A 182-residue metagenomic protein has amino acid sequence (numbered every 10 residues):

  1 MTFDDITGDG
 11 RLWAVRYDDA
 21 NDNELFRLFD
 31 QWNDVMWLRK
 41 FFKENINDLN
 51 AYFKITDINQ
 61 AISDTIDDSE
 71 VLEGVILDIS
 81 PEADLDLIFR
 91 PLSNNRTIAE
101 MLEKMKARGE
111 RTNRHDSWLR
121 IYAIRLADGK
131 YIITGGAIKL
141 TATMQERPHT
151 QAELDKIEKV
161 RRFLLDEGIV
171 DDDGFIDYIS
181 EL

Functional and structural regions predicted by a protein language model:
M1-I76, A83-G109, I169, F175-I176 (+1 more regions): An acidic, glycine-rich, mixed-charge low-complexity segment common to nucleic-acid enzymes
A20, I138-K139: Residue-level signature for short turns and capping positions that connect secondary-structure elements
P81, D128-G129, D166: Alpha-helix capping at helix-to-loop junctions
R111-N113: Short Gly/Pro-enriched turn/cap motifs at secondary-structure boundaries
D116-I121: Short, surface-exposed coil-to-beta transition loops
R125-I133: Active-site beta-strand-loop-beta-strand hairpin of nuclease catalytic cores that positions key catalytic residues
I132-G135, A142-T143: Short conserved catalytic/interaction loops centered on acidic-Pro-aromatic/His motifs
T141-E181: A recognition module on extended beta-rich or small alphabeta surfaces enriched in W/G with H and D/E
